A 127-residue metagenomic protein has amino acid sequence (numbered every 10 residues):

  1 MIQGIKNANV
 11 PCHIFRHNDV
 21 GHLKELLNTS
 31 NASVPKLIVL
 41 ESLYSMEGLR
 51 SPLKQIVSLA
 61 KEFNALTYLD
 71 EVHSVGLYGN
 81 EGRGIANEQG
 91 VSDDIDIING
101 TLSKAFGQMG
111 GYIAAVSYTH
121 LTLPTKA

Functional and structural regions predicted by a protein language model:
M1, G76-Y78, Q108-M109: Short glycine/serine/threonine-rich phosphate/pyrophosphate-binding segments that cradle anionic phosphate groups
M1, I56, T119: Aromatic/hydrophobic pocket-lining residues that form π-stacking "cages" and hydrophobic walls in ligand
M1-A8: Substrate-binding/gating loop at the entrance of the active-site cleft, primarily in PLP-dependent aminotransferase-like
V10-H13, H17-L69: Active-site phosphate-binding strand-loop segment of PLP-dependent enzymes
M46, V75-G76: Catalytic P-loop NTPase motifs of RecA-like helicase/translocase cores
E81, N87-Y118: Active-site PLP attachment segment
H120-A127: Single conserved hydrophobic/aromatic residue that forms the stacking wall/gate of nucleotide- or nucleobase-binding
